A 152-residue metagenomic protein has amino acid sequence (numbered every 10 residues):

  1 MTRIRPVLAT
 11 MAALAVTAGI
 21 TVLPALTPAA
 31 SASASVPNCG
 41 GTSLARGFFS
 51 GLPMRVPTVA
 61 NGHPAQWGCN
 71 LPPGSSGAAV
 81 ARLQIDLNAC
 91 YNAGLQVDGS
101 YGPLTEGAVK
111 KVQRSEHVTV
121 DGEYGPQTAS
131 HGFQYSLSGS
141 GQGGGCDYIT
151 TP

Functional and structural regions predicted by a protein language model:
M1-S33: Secretory targeting and sorting signals
T2-I4, A30-G99, G143-P152: Acidic, Ser/Thr/Pro/Gly-enriched interdomain connector segments
A12-A15, G40, R55, N92 (+1 more regions): Exposed boundary/loop context
I20-A30, M54-V56, Q127-Y135: Short, intrinsically disordered, charge-biased short linear motifs at domain edges
A25-A29, P64, L104-A108, S130 (+1 more regions): Short, surface-exposed, charged/polar-biased interaction segments
N70-A81, N88-G132: Short acidic, glycine/serine/threonine-rich helix-capping segments at coil-helix boundaries
E123-P152: Short, Lys/Arg-rich amphipathic alpha-helical interaction segments that bind nucleic acids or acidic protein surfaces
